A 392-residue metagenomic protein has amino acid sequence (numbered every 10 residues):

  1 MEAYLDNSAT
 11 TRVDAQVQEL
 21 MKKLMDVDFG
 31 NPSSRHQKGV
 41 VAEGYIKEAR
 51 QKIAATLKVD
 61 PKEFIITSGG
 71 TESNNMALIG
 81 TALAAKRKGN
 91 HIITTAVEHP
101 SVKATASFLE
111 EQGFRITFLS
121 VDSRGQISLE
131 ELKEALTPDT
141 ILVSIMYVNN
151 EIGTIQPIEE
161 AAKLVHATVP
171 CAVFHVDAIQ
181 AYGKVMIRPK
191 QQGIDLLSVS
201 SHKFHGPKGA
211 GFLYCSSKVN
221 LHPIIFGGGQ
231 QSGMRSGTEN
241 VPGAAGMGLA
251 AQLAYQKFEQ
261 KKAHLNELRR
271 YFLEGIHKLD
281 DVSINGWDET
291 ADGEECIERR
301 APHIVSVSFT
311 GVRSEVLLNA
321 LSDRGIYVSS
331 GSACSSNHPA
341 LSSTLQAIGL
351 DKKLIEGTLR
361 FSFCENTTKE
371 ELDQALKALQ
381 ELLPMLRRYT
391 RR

Functional and structural regions predicted by a protein language model:
M1-R392: Pyridoxal 5′-phosphate
